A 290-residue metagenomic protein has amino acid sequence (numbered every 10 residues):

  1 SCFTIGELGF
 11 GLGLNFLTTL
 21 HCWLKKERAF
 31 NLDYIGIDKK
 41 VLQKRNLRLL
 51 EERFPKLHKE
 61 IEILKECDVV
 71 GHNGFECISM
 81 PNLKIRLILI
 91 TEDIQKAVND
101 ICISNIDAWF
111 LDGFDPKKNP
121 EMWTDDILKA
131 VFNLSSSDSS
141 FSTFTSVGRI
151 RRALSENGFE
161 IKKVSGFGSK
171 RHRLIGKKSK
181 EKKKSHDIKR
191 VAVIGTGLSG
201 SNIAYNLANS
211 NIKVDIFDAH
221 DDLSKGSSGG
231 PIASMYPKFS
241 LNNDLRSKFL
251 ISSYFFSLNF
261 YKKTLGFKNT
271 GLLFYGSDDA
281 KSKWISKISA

Functional and structural regions predicted by a protein language model:
F3-C67: SAM cofactor-binding core of SAM-dependent methyltransferases, primarily the Rossmann-like beta-alpha-beta module
L49-I101: S-adenosyl-L-methionine
T124-S137: A short glycine-rich, Lys/Arg-flanked "PGG" loop and its adjoining helix->strand segment in the class I
D138-T145: Conserved beta-strand signature within the Rossmann-like core of class I S-adenosyl-L-methionine
S146-D187: Class I S-adenosyl-L-methionine
I188-D215: N-terminal Rossmann-like FAD-binding beta1-loop-alpha1 element of flavoenzymes
N209-G229: Glycine-rich FAD pyrophosphate-binding loop
I232-A290: Dinucleotide-binding Rossmann-like beta1-alpha1 core, especially the glycine-rich loop that anchors the ADP
